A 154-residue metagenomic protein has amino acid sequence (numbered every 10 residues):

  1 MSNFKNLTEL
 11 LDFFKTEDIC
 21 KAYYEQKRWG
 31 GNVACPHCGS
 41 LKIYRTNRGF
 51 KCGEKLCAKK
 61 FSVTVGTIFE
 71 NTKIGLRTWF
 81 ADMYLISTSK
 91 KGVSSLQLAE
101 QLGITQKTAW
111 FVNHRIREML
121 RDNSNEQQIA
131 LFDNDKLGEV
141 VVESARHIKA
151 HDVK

Functional and structural regions predicted by a protein language model:
M1-K154: Residue-level recognition of single "structural anchor" positions that define or cap local secondary structure
